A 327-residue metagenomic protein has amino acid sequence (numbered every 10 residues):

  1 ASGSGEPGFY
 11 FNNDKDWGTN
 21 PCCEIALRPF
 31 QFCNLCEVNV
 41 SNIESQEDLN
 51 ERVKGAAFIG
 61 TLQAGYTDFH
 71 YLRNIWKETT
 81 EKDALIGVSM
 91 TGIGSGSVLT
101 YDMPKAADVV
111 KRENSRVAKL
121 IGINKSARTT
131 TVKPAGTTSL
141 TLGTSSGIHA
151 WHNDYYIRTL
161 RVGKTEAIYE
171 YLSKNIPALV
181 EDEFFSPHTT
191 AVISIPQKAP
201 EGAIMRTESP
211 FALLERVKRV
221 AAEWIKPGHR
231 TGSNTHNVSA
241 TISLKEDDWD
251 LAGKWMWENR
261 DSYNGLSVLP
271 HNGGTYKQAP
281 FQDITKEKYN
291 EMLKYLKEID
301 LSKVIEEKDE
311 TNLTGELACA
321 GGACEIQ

Functional and structural regions predicted by a protein language model:
A1, T80, S115, T129 (+2 more regions): Exposed boundary/loop context
A1-S2, G8-L72, K82, P134 (+1 more regions): Catalytic alpha/beta core of large soluble enzyme barrels
T67-K77, L85, M90-P134: Internal maturation/activation junctions in enzymes
G87, N234-H236, A318: Solvent-exposed loop and beta-edge segments used for protein-protein assembly and interaction
I93, G136, N259, C324: Hydrophobic, well-ordered secondary-structure elements that form the walls of internal hydrophobic environments
N124-A127, N237, C319: Short beta-strand-initiation
E310-Q327: Short acidic, low-complexity intrinsically disordered linear motifs used for protein-protein interactions
